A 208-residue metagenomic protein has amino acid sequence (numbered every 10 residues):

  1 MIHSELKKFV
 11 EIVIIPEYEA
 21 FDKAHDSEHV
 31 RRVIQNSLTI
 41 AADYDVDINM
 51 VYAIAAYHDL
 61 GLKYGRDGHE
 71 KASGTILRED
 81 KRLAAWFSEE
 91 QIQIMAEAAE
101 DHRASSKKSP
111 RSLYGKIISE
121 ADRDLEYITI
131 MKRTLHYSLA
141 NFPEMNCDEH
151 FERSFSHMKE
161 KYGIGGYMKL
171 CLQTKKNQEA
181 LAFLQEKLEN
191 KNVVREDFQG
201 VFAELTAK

Functional and structural regions predicted by a protein language model:
M1-P16: Short alpha-helical hairpin
E17-F21, A41, D59-Y64, K81 (+2 more regions): Short amphipathic alpha-helical interaction patches enriched in hydrophobic/aromatic residues with interspersed Lys/Arg
E19-V46, Y57, S106-K208: Divalent metal-dependent phosphate-bond-processing catalytic cores, especially two-metal-ion Mg2+/Mn2+ enzymes that act
S27-I34, Y52, E89-E100: Short, well-structured alpha-helical segments
V33, G68-L83: An active-site-proximal "capping" alpha-helix that borders the catalytic cofactor pocket
I48-G65, H69, S73, I94-R103: His-Asp-centered metal-binding catalytic motifs of divalent-metal-dependent phosphohydrolases/nucleases
I76-R111: Hydrophobic, well-structured mid-protein blocks that either form specific transmembrane helices
